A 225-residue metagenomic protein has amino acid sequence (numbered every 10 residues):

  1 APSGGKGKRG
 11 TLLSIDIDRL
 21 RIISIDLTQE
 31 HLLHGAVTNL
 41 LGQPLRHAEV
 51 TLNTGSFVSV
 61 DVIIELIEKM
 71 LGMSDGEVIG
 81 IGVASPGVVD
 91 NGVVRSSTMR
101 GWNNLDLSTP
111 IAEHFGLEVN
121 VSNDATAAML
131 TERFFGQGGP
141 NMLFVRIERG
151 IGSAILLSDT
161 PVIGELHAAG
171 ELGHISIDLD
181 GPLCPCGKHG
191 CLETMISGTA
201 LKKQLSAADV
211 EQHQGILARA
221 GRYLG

Functional and structural regions predicted by a protein language model:
A1-E77, F115, G136, D180-L183 (+1 more regions): ATP-binding/phosphotransfer module of carbohydrate and carboxylate kinases, centering on a glycine-rich
I25, N123, V145-I147: Active-site flanking residues adjacent to catalytic metal/cofactor-binding acidic residues
E30, P86-V88, E148-G150: Short glycine-rich anion-binding loops that position phosphate/pyrophosphate groups of nucleotides and phosphorylated
P44-N141: Glycine-rich phosphate-binding loop and adjoining helix at the ATP-binding site of ATP-dependent phosphoryl-transfer
P140-M195: Glycine-rich phosphate-binding loop of actin/hexokinase-like ATP-binding domains
